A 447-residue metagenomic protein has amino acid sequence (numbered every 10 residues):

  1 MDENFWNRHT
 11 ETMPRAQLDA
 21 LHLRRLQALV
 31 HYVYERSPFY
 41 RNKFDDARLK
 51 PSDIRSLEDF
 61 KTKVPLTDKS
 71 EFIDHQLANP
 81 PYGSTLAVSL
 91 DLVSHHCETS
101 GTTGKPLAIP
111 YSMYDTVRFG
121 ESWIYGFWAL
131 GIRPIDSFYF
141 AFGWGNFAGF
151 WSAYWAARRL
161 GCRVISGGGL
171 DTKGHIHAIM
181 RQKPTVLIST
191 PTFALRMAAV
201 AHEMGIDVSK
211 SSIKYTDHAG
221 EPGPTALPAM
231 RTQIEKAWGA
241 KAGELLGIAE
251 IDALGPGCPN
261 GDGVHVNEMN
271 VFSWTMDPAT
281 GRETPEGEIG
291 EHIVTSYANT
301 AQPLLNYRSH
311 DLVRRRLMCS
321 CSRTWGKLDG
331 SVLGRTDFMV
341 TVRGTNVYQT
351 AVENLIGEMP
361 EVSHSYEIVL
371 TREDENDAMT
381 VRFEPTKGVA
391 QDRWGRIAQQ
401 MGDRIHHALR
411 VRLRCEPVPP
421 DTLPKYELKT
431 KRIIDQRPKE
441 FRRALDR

Functional and structural regions predicted by a protein language model:
M1-E98, G104-E121, Y125-A129, E375-F383 (+4 more regions): Nucleotide 5′-phosphate-binding alpha/beta core
V33, T99-T102, F138, L187 (+2 more regions): Conserved S/T- and glycine-rich ATP-binding loop of Class I adenylate-forming
M113-G126, S137-R196: AMP-binding/adenylate-forming
I132-D136: Short helix-loop-beta connector
S137, M204-T225: Conserved helix-loop-beta element of the AMP-binding
L187, I293, A298-V411, L428: AMP-binding/adenylate-forming catalytic core of the ANL superfamily
F193-S212, T232: Adenylate-forming
T225-S320: Conserved AMP-binding/adenylate-forming
